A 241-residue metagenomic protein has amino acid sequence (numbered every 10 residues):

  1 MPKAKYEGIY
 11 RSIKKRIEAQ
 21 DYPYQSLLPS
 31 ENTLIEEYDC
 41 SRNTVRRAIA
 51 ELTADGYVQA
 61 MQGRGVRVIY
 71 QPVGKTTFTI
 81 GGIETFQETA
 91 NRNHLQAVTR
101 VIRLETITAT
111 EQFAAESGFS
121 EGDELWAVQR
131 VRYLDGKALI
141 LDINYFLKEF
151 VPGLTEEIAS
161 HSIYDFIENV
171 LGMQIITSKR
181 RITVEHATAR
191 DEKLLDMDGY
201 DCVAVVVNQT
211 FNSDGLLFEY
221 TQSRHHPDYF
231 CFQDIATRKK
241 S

Functional and structural regions predicted by a protein language model:
M1-R42: Extreme N-terminal segment that seeds HTH/winged-HTH DNA-binding domains in transcriptional regulators
A4-Y6, S30, R67-G81: Short, cationic-aromatic polyanion-contact patches
Y22-P23, V58, A138: Conserved hydrophobic residue
I49-A50: Short, hydrophobic-biased segments on the C-terminal half of alpha helices that form "recognition helices"
A54-G63, I69: Beta-hairpin "wing" of winged helix-turn-helix
A97-S241: C-terminal all-alpha effector/ligand-binding and dimerization domain of prokaryotic HTH-type transcriptional repressors
